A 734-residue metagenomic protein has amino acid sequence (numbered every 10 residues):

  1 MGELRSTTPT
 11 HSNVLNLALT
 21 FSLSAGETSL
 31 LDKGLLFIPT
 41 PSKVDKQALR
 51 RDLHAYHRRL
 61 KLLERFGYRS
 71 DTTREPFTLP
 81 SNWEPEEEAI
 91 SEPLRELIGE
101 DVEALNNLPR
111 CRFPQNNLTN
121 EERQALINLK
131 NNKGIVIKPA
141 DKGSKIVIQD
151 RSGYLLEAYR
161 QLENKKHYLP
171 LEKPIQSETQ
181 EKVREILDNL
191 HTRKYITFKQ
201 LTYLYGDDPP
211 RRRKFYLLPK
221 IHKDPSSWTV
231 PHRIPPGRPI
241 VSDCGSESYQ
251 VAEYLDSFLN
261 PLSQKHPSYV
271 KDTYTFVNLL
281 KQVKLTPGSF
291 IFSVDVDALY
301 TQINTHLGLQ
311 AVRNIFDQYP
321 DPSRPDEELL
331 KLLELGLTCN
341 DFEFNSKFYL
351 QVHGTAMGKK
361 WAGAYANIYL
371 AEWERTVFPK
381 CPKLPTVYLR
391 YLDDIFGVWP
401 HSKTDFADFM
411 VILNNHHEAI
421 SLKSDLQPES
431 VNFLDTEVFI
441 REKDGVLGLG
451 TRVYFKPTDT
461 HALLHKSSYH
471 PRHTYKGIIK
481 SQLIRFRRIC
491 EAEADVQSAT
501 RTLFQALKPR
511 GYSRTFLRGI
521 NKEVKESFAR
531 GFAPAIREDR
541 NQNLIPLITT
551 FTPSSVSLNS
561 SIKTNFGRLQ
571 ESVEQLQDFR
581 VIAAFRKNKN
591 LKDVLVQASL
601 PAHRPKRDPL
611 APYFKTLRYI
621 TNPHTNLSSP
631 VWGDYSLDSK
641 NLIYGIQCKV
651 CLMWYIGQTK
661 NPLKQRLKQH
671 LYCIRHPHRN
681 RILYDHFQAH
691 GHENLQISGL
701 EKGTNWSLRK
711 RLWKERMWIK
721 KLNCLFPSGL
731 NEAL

Functional and structural regions predicted by a protein language model:
M1-L734: Charged structural interfaces that engage phosphate-rich ligands and support phosphoryl-transfer chemistry
